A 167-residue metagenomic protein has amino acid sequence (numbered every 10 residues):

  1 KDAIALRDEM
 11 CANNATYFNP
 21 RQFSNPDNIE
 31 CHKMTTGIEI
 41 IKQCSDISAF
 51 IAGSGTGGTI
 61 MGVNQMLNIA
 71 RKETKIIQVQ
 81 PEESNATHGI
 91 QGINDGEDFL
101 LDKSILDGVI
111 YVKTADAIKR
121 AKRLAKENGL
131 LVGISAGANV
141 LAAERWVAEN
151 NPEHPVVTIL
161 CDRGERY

Functional and structural regions predicted by a protein language model:
A3-T16, N68-I134, E149: Active-site/ligand-binding loops adjacent to catalytic centers
R7, I40, V63, A121 (+1 more regions): Buried hydrophobic packing segments
Y17-S54, M66, A115-L130: Active-site/ligand-binding-proximal alpha/beta "capping" segment
S24-D27, G55-G58, Q80-N85, T114 (+2 more regions): Glycine-rich beta-alpha junction loops
C31-M34, M61-M66, H88-G92: Short acidic, glycine/serine/threonine-rich loops at helix termini
A49-I51, T74-E82, H154-C161: Beta-strand segments within the central parallel beta-sheet cores of soluble alpha/beta enzyme folds
G53-N64, S135-A143: Short glycine/serine/threonine-rich phosphate/pyrophosphate-binding segments that cradle anionic phosphate groups
F99, E144-Y167: Phosphate-binding loop/pocket of nucleotide- and phosphate-handling active sites
